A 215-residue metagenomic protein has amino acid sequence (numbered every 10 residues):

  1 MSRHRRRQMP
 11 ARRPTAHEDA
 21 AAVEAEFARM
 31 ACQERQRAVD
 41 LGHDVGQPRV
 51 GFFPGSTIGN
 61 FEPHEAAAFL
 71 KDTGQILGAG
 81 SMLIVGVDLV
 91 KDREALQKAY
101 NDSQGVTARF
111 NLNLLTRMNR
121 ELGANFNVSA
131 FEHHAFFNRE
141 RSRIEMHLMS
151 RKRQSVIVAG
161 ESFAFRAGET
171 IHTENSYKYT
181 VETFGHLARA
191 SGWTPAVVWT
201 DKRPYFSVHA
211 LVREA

Functional and structural regions predicted by a protein language model:
S2-R6, A28-R35: Hydrophobic, low-acid, alpha-helix-prone terminal segments
D40-G46: Short amphipathic alpha-helix with an adjacent loop that forms part of the alpha/beta core around
P48-A67: A short SAM/SAH-binding and catalytic strip from SAM-dependent methyltransferases
A67-A79: A short glycine-rich, Lys/Arg-flanked "PGG" loop and its adjoining helix->strand segment in the class I
I76-D88: Conserved beta-strand signature within the Rossmann-like core of class I S-adenosyl-L-methionine
L89, A95-V181, G185-S191: Substrate-binding/catalytic lobe of Class I Rossmann-like enzymes that use SAM or dcSAM, i.e., the mid-to-C-terminal
D201-A215: Core SAM-dependent methyltransferase catalytic element
